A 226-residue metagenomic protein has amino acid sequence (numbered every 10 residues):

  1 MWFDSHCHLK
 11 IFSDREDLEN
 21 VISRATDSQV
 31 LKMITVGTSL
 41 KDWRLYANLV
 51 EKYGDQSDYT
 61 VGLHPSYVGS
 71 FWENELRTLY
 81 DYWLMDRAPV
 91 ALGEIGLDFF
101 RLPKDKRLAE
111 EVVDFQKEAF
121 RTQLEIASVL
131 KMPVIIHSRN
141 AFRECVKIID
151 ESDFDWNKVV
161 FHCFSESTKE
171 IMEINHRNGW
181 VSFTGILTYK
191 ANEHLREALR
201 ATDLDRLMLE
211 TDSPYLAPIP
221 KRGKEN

Functional and structural regions predicted by a protein language model:
M1-N226: Mid-domain alpha/beta scaffold segments of enzyme catalytic cores
